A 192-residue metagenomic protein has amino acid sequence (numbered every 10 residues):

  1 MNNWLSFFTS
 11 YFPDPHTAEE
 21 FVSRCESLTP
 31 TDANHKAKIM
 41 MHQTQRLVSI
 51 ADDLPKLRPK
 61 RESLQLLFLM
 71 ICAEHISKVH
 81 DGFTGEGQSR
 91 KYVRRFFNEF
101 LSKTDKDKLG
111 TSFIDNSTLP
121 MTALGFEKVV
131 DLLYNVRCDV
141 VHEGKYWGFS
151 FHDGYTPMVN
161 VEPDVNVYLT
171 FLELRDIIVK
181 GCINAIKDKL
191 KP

Functional and structural regions predicted by a protein language model:
M1-S77, P192: Extended intrinsically disordered or low-complexity regions, especially N/C-terminal cytosolic tails and loops, rather
H16, D32-H42, Q88-K91, R95 (+4 more regions): Alpha-helix boundary/N-cap detector
L28-T31, I50-L57, E99, K103 (+3 more regions): Surface-exposed polar/charged interaction patches
P30-A37, P55-L67, L119-V130, P157-L172: Short, charged/polar micro-motifs that form catalytic or ligand-binding hotspots
T44-L47, E62-L69, A73, V93 (+3 more regions): Short runs of predominantly hydrophobic/aromatic residues within well-ordered alpha helices that form helix-helix
K56-K60, T84, F151: Short, surface-exposed loop/turn segments at secondary-structure junctions
H75-K128, E143, W147: Flexible secondary-structure boundary motifs
E127-D139, W147-P192: Amphipathic, Lys/Arg-enriched alpha-helical patches that create a basic surface for binding polyanionic ligands
